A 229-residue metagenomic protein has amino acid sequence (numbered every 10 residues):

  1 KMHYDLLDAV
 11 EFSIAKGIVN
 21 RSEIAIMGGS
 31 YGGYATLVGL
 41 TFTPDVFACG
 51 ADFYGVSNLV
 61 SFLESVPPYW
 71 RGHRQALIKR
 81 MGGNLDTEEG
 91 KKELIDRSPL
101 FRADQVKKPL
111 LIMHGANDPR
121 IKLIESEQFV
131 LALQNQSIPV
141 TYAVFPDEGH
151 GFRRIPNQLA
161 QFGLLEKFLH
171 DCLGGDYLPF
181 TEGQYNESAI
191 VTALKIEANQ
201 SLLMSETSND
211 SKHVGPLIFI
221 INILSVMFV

Functional and structural regions predicted by a protein language model:
K1-D210: Active-site-proximal cap/loop segments of hydrolase catalytic domains
D210, V214, V226-V229: Acidic, Ala/Val/Gly-enriched low-complexity intrinsically disordered segments
I218-S225: Cleavable C-terminal sorting propeptides in eukaryotic secreted/cell-surface proteins
